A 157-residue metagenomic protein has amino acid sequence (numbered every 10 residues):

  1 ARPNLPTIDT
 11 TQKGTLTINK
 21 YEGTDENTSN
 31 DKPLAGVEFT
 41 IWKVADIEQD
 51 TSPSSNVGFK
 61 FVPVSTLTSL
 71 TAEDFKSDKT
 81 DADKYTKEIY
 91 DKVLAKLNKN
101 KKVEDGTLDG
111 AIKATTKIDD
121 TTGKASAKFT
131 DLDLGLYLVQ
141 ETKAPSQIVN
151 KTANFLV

Functional and structural regions predicted by a protein language model:
A1-V157: Solvent-exposed loop/turn and edge beta-strand elements of beta-rich ligand-binding domains
